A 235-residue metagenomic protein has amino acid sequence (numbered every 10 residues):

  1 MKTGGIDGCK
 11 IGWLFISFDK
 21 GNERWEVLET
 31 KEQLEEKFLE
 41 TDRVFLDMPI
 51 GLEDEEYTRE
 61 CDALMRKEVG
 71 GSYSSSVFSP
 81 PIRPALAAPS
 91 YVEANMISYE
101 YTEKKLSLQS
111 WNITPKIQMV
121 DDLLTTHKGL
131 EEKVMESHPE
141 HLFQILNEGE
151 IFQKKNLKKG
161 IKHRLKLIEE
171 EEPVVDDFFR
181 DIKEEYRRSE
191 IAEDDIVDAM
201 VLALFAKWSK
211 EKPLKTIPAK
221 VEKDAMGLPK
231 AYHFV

Functional and structural regions predicted by a protein language model:
M1-T3, G8-F18, N22-V235: RNase H-like (RuvC/DEDD) metal-dependent nuclease/polynucleotide-processing core
